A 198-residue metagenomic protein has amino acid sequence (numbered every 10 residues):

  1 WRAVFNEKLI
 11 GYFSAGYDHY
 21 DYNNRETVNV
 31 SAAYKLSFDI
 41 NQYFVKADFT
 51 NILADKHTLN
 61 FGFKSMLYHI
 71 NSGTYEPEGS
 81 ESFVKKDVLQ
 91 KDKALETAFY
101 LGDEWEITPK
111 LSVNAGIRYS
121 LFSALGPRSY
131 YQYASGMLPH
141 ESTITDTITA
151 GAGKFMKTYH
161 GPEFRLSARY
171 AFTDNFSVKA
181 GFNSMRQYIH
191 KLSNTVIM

Functional and structural regions predicted by a protein language model:
W1-H69: Outer-membrane beta-barrel domain signature, strongest for Gram-negative TonB-dependent receptors and also present
T58-A171, Y188-I189, S193-N194: Signature of Gram-negative outer-membrane beta-barrel scaffolds
N60, K179-G181: Structural detector of well-ordered beta-strand residues that form the stable sheet scaffold of enzyme domains
V196-M198: Short, hinge-like loop/turn segments at secondary-structure boundaries
